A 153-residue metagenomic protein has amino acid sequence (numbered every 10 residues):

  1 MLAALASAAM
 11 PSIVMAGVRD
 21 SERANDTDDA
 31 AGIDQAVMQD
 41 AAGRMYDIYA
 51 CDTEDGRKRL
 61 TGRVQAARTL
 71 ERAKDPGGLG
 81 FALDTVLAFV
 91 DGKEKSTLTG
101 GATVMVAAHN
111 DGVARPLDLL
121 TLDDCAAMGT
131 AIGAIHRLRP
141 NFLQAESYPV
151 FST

Functional and structural regions predicted by a protein language model:
M1-M15: Short, non-transmembrane alpha-helical segments in secretory-pathway proteins
I13-D40: ATP-binding glycine-rich phosphate-binding loop
M38-G43, L98-T99: Active-site beta-strand termini and strand-to-loop segments that position acidic
M45-D47: Glycine-rich ATP phosphate-binding loop
C51-A102, L117-T130, A134: A conserved alpha-helical element in kinase catalytic cores
E71, H136-L143: Protein kinase-like catalytic domain
M105-G112: Short pocket-lining segment of the protein kinase catalytic domain that shapes the ATP-binding cleft
Y148-T153: Active-site catalytic-loop/activation-segment of kinase and kinase-like phosphoryl-transfer enzymes
